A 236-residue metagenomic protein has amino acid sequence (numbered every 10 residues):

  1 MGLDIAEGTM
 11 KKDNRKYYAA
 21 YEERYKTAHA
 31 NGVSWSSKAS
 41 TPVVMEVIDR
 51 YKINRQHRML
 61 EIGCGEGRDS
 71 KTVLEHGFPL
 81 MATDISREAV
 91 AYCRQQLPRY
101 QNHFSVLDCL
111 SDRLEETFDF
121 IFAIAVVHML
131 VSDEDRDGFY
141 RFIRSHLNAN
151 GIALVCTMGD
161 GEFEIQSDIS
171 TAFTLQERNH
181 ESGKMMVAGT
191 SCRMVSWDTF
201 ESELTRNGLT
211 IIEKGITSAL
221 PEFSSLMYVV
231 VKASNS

Functional and structural regions predicted by a protein language model:
G2-R55, M59-R113, L154-S236: Class I (Rossmann-like) S-adenosyl-L-methionine-dependent methyltransferase catalytic domain, capturing the SAM-binding
F122: A conserved beta-strand element that flanks and buttresses the S-adenosyl-L-methionine
A125-M129: Short catalytic micro-motifs in class I SAM-dependent methyltransferases
S132-E134: Conserved catalytic-core motifs of eukaryotic protein kinase domains, centered on the activation segment
D137-A149: A short glycine-rich, Lys/Arg-flanked "PGG" loop and its adjoining helix->strand segment in the class I
